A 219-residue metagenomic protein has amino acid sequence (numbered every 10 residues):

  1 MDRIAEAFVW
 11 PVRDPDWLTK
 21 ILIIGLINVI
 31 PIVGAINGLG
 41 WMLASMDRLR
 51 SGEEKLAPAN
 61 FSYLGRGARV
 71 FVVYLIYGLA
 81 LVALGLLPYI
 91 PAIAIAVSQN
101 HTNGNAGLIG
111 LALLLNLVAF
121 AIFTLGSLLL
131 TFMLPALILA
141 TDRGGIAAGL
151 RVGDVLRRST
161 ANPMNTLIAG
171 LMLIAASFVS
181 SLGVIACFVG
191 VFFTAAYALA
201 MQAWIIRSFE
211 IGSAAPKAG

Functional and structural regions predicted by a protein language model:
D2-P15, E53-A68, L150-T160: A short amphipathic helical element positioned immediately N-terminal to and/or at the very start of a transmembrane
A7-W10, I24-R50, S62-L128: Short, small/hydrophobic-residue-rich motifs at membrane-helix boundaries and re-entrant hairpins of integral membrane
P11-L18, G67-G78, R158-G170, I174 (+1 more regions): Loop-to-transmembrane-helix entry motif
N28-R50, G107-G149, S177-K217: Selective recognition of hydrophobic, aromatic-rich stretches within alpha-helical transmembrane segments of polytopic
A59, R66, F120, M133 (+1 more regions): Short, well-structured alpha-helical interface segments that form or flank functional binding sites
G78-Y89, M172-V189: Alpha-helical transmembrane segments and their membrane-interface junctions in multi-pass membrane proteins
T141-L167: A generic hydrophobic-segment detector
